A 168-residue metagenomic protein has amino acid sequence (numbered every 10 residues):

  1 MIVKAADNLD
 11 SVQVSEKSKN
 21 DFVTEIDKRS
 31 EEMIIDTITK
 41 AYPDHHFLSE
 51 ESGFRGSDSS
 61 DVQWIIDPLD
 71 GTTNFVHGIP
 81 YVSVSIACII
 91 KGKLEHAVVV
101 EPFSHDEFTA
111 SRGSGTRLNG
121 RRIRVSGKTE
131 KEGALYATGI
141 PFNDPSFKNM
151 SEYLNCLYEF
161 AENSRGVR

Functional and structural regions predicted by a protein language model:
M1-L69: N-terminal subdomain of lithium-sensitive/metallo-dependent phosphomonoesterases centered on the IMPase/IPPase/PAP
I2, D27, I38, T72 (+3 more regions): Residue-level signal for inorganic ion chemistry
D27, F75-V76, V167-R168: Short glycine/threonine-rich catalytic loop with a Thr-x-Gly-x-Asp
H45, S114, S164-R165: A structural micro-motif
D58-R117: DPxDG-like acidic metal-binding loop motif
L94, R122-R124: Short, solvent-exposed loop/turn motifs
R124-R168: An extended, acidic
